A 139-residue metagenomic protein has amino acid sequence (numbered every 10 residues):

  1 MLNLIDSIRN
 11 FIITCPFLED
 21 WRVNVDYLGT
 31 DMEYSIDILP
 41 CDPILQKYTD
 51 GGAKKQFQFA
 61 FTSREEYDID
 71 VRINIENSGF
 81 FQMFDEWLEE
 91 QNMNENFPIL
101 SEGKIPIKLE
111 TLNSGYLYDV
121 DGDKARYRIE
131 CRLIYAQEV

Functional and structural regions predicted by a protein language model:
M1-N24, L28, D42-V139: Charged, amphipathic alpha-helical segments and their flanking helix caps
E33-I38: A short, hydrophobic beta-strand-centered structural micro-motif
